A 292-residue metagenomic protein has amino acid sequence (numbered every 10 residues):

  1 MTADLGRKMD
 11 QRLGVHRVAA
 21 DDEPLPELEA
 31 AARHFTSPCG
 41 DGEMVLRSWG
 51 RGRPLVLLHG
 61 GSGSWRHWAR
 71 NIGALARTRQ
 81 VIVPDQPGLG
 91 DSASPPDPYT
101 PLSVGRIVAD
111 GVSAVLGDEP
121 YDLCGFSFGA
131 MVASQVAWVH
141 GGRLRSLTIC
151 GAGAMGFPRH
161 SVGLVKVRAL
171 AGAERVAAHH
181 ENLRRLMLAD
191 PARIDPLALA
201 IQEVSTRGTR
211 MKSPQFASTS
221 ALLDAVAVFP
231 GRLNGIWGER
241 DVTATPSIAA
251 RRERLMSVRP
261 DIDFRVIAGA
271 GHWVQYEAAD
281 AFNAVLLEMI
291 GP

Functional and structural regions predicted by a protein language model:
M1-L55, R77-R79, L116-G117, P260-D263 (+1 more regions): Alpha/beta-hydrolase fold catalytic core
V45-D91: Conserved HGGG/HGGXW glycine-rich cap/lid loop of the alpha/beta-hydrolase fold
A69, I82-G125, I267, A284: Active-site loop/oxyanion-hole signature of alpha/beta-hydrolase fold enzymes
G125, G129, A133: Gly/Ala-rich beta-loop-alpha elbow adjacent to hydrolase catalytic centers
S134-W138, R145-R175: Flexible "cap/lid" loop of the alpha/beta hydrolase fold
R159, E174-G231: Conserved alpha/beta-hydrolase catalytic His-Asp/Glu region
W237-A270: Conserved loop-alpha-helix segment in the C-terminal half of the alpha/beta-hydrolase fold that carries the catalytic
A270-A279, N283: Catalytic histidine-centered segment of alpha/beta-hydrolase-like enzymes
